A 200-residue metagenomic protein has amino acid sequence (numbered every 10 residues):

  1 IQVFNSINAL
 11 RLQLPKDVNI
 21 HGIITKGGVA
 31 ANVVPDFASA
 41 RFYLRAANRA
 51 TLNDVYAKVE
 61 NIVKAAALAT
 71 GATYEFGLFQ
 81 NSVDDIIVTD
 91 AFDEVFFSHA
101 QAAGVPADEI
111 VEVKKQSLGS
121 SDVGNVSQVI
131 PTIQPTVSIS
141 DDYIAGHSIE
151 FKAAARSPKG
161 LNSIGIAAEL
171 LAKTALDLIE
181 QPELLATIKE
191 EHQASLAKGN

Functional and structural regions predicted by a protein language model:
I1-E94, S98-A100, K115-G124: Midchain, well-structured core segments that form catalytic/ion-binding scaffolds
V3, I7, A167-A175: Buried hydrophobic packing segments
L10-R11, L52-V55, L184-L196: Charged, low-complexity, helix-prone segments enriched in Lys/Glu/Asp/Gln
L12-P15, G71-Y74, A107-D108, L178-T187: Surface-exposed helix-capping loop/turn segments at secondary-structure junctions
A47, P106-A107: Short, surface-exposed connector motifs at secondary-structure boundaries
E109-E169, L178, A186-N200: Zn-dependent metallopeptidase/amidohydrolase metal-coordination segment
